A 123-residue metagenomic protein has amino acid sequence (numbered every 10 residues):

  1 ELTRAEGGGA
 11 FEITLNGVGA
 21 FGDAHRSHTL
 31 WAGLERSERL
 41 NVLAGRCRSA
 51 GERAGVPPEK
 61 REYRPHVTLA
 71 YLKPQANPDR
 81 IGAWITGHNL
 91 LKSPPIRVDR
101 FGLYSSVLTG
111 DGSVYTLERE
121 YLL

Functional and structural regions predicted by a protein language model:
E1-L123: Histidine-dependent nucleotide/RNA phosphoesterase domain, centered on the 2H-phosphoesterase fold with its duplicated
